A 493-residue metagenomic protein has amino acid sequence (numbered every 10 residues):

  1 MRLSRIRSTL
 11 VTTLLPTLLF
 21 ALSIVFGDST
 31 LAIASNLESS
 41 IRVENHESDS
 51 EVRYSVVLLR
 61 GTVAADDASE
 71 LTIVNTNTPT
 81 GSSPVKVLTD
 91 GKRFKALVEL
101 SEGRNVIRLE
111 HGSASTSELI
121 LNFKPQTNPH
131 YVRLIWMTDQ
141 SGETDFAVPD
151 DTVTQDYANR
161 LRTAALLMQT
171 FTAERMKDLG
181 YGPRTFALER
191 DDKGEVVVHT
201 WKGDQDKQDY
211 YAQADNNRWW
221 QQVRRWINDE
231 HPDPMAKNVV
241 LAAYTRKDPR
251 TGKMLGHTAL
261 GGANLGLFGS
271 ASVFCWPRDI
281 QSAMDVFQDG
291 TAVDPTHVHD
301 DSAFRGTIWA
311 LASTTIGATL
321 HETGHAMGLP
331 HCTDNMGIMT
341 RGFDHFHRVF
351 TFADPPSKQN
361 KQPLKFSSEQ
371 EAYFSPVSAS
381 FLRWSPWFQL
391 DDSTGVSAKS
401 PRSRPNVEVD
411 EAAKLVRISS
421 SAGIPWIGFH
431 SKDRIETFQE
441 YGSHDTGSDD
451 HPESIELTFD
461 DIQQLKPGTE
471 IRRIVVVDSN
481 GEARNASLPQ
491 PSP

Functional and structural regions predicted by a protein language model:
T12-D28: Bacterial N-terminal signal peptides
N36-N45, P401-R402: Proline-enriched interdomain boundary motifs that mark the N-terminal boundary and often initiate the first structured
Y54, T89, S302-G306, C332 (+1 more regions): Replace "(M1/M4/M9/M12/WLM)" with "(e.g., M1/M4/M8/M9/M12/M26/WLM)" and add "not limited to" to clarify scope
V63-S69, S421-P425: Short proline/glycine-enriched turn/loop motifs at strand-loop junctions of beta-rich domains
A68-L119: Ser/Thr-rich low-complexity repeats and stalk/linker segments
P84, K92-E99, S115-L265, A271 (+2 more regions): Propeptide-to-catalytic entry region of secreted or membrane-anchored zinc metalloproteases
V298-A318: Short pre-active-site segment immediately N-terminal to the catalytic Zn-binding motif
T314-P330: Active-site recognition of the HExxH zinc-binding catalytic motif
